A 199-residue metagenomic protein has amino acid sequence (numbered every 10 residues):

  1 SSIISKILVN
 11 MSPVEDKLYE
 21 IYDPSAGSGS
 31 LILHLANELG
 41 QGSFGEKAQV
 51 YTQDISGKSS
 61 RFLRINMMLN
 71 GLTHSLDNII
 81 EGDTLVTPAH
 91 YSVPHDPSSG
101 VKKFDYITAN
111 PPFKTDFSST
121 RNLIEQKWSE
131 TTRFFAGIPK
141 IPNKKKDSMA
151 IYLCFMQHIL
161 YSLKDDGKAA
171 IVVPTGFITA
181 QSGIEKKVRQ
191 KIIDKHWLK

Functional and structural regions predicted by a protein language model:
S2-A109, K114-S118, N122-E125, V173-G176 (+2 more regions): Conserved S-adenosyl-L-methionine
E38-S43, T131-F134, K164-K168: Short amphipathic alpha-helical segments, especially helix-boundary/capping motifs
D116, I124-M149: Conserved catalytic motifs of ABC-family nucleotide-binding domains
K140-K199: Conserved Class I SAM-dependent methyltransferase catalytic core
